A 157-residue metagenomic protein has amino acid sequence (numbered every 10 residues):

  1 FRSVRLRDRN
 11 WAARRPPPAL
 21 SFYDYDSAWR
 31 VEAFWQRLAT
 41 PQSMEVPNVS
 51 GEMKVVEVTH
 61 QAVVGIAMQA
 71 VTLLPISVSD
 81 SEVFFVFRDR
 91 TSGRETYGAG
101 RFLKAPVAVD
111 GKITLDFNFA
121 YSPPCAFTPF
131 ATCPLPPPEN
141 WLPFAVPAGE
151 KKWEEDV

Functional and structural regions predicted by a protein language model:
F1-K54: Surface-exposed beta-loop interaction hotspot
F1-S3, D80-F84, D110-K112: A generic structural signal for beta-strand entry/edge sites
V4, D8, L20-Y23, S92-E95 (+3 more regions): Extended, aromatic/histidine-rich regions of cofactor-dependent oxidoreductases associated with respiratory
R5-R7, E32, L74, V86-R88 (+1 more regions): Beta-strand residues in well-ordered beta-sheet regions across diverse protein folds
R15-P18, V71-S77, T96-P106, A145: Short amphipathic beta-strand/extended segments with alternating polar/hydrophobic composition
S27, H60, S81, A99 (+2 more regions): Residues that flank catalytic or metal-binding motifs in active/ligand-binding sites
W35-R37, I66-M68, D89, F119-Y121: Beta-strand elements of well-folded, non-transmembrane domains
V49-Y97: Mid-length scaffold segments of soluble, non-membrane domains
